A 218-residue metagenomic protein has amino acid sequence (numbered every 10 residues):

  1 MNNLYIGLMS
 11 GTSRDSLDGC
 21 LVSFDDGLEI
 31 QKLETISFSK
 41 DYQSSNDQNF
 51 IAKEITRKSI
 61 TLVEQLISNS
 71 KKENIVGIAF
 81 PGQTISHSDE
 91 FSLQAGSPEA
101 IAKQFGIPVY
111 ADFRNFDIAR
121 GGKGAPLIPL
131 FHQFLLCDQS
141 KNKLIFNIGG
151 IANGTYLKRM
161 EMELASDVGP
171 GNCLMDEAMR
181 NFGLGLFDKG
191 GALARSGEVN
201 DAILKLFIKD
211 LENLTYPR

Functional and structural regions predicted by a protein language model:
N2-L4, D89-S92, K103, I107-D188: Phosphate-binding/catalytic loop of phosphoryl-transfer enzymes
L4-S10: Short, hydrophobic/glycine-enriched beta-strand segments
I6, C20-V22, T155: Conserved hydrophobic/aromatic positions in well-ordered beta-strands
S10, F80-Q83, I148-G150: Glycine-rich beta-strand-to-loop/alpha-helix junction loops that act as flexible
G11, I78, I101: Divalent metal-coordination and catalytic microenvironments
T12, S16-F38, E161-R218: Conserved ATP-utilizing enzyme core subdomain
C20-S70: Glycine-rich nucleotide/cofactor/substrate-binding loop typically near the N-terminus or early in the first domain
Q48-P98: Short beta-strand-loop/turn "lid" adjacent to the catalytic site in phosphate-handling enzymes
